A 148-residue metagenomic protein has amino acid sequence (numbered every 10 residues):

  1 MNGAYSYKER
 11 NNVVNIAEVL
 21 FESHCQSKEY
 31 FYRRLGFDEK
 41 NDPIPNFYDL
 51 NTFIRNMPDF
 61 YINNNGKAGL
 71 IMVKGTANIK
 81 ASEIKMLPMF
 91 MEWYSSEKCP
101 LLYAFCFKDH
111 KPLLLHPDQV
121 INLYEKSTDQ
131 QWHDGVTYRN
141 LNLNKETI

Functional and structural regions predicted by a protein language model:
M1-F31, L35-Y48, F53: Interdomain/boundary linker segments immediately adjacent to catalytic/signaling cores
G3, K28-Y30, D59, L101 (+1 more regions): Intrinsically disordered, low-complexity segments enriched in small/polar residues
K8, N15, V19, H24 (+3 more regions): Catalytic cores of nucleic-acid endonucleases
P43-L50, N56-F60, M86-E92: Short secondary-structure capping micro-motifs at structural edges
T52-M72: Active-site beta-strand-loop-beta-strand hairpin of nuclease catalytic cores that positions key catalytic residues
N56-Y61, S95-K98, K126-Q131, R139-N140: Glycine-rich loops and low-complexity Gly/Arg-rich segments that provide flexible linkers or classic glycine-based
L115-I148: Intrinsically disordered, low-complexity terminal regions enriched in charged/polar residues
